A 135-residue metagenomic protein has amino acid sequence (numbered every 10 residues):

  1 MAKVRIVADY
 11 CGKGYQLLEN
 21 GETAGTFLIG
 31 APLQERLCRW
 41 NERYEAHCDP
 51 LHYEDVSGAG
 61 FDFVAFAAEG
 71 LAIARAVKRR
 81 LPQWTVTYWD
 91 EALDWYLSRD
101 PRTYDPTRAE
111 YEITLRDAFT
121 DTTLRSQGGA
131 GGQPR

Functional and structural regions predicted by a protein language model:
M1-R135: Intrinsic low-complexity, intrinsically disordered or marginally ordered coil/linker segments
